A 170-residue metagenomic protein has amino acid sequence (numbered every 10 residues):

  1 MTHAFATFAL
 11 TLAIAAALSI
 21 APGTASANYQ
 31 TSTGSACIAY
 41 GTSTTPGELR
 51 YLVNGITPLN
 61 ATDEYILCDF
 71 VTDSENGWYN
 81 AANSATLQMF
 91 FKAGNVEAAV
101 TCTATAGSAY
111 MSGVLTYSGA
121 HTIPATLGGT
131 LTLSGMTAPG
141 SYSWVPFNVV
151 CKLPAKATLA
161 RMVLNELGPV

Functional and structural regions predicted by a protein language model:
M1-T11: Bacterial N-terminal signal peptides that target proteins for export
A25-Y29: Boundary at the C-terminal end of the N-terminal hydrophobic targeting segment
P58-A81: Short beta-strands within extracellular/lumenal beta-sheet-rich domains
N80-A93: A short beta-strand element within beta-rich, extracytoplasmic domains of secreted/secretory-pathway proteins
V96-Y110: Short, surface-exposed beta-strand/strand-loop-strand elements in extracellular ectodomains
M111-G140: Extracellular carbohydrate recognition and processing domains and analogous Trp-centered ligand-binding platforms
T137-T158: Noncatalytic modules at the cell exterior or secretory-pathway interfaces, chiefly beta-strand-rich lectin/adhesion
